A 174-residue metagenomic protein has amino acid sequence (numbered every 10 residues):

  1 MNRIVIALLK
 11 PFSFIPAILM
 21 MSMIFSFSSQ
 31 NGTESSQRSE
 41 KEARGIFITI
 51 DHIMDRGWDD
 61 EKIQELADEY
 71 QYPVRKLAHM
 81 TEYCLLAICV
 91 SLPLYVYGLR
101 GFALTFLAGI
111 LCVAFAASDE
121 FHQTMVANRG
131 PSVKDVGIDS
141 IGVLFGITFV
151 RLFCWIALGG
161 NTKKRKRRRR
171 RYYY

Functional and structural regions predicted by a protein language model:
N2-E82: "…centered on the first transmembrane helix and the immediately adjacent amphipathic helix/loop
N2-V5, L158-Y174: Membrane-interfacial, low-structure loops and terminal tails that flank and connect transmembrane helices in multi-pass
P11, L99-F106, R129-V133: Membrane-helix interface segments
F14, T105-I110, V136-G137: Hydrophobic alpha-helical transmembrane segments
L19-I24, L104-T124: Small-polar-interrupted transmembrane alpha-helices in polytopic inner-membrane proteins
Y72-I88, V133-I141: Membrane-interface loop-to-helix entry segments
E82-V96, I141-A157: Membrane-interfacial alpha-helical segments at the cytosolic side of multi-pass membrane proteins
A116-I138: Interfacial helix-loop-helix junctions of multi-pass membrane proteins
